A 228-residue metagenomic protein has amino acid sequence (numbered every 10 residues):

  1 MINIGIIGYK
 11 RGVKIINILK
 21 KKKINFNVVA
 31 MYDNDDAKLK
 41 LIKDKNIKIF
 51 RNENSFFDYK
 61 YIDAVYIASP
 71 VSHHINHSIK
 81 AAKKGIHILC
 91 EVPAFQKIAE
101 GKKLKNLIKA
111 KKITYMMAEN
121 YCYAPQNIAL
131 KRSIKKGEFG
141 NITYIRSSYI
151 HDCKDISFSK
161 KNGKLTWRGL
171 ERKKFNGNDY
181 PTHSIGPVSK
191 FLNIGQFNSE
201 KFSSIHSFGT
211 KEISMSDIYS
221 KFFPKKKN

Functional and structural regions predicted by a protein language model:
M1-D44: N-terminal Rossmann-like dinucleotide-binding module
I2, I113, G140-T143: Nucleotide donor/acceptor-binding cores
V29, D63, T143: Conserved acidic residues
L41-I47, K103-I108: Short, conserved SAM-binding/catalytic segment of Class I S-adenosyl-L-methionine-dependent methyltransferases
I47-E53: Conserved SAM-binding strand-loop segment of SAM-dependent methyltransferases
F50, L89, T114-M116, R146 (+1 more regions): Structural detector of well-ordered beta-strand residues that form the stable sheet scaffold of enzyme domains
Y59, D63-A64, P70-V71, I75-C122 (+1 more regions): Beta-strand-loop-alpha-helix segment that lines the small-molecule cofactor/substrate pocket of alpha/beta enzymes
Y121-N228: Predominantly a Rossmann-like dinucleotide-binding segment in NAD(P)-dependent oxidoreductases
